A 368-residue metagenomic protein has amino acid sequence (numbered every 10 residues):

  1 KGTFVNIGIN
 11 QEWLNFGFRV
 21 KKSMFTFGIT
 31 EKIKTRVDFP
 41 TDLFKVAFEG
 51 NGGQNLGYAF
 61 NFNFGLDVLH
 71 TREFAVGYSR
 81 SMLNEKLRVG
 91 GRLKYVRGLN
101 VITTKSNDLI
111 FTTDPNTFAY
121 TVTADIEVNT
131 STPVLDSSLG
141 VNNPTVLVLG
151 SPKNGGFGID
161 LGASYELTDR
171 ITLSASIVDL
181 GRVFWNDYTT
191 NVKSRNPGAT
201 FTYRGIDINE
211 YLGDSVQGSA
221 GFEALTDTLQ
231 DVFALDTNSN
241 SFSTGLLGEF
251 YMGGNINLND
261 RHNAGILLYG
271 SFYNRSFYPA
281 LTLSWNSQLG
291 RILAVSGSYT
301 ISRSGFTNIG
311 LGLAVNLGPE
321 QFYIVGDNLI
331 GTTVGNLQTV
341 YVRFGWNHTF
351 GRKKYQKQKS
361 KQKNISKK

Functional and structural regions predicted by a protein language model:
K1-K368: Subset of outer-membrane beta-barrel
